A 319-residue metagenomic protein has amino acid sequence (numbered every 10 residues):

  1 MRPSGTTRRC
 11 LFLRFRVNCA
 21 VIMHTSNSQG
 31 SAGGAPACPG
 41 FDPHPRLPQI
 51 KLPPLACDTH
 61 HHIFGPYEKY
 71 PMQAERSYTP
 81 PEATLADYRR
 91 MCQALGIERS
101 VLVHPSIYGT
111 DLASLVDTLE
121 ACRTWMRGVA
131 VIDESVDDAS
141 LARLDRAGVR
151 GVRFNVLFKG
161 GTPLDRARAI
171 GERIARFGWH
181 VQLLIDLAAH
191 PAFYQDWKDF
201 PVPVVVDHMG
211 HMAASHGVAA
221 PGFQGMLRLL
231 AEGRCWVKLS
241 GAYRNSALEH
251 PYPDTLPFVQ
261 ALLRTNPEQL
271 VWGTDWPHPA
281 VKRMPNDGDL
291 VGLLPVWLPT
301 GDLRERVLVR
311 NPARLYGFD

Functional and structural regions predicted by a protein language model:
H24-L55, P81-R99, N266-Q269, K282-D319: Mid-to-C-terminal alpha-helical segments outside catalytic/metal-binding sites
S31-F41, Y108-A189, Q195, W236-N245: Active-site gating/metal-coordination segments in enzymes
G34-A35, P163-W272: Catalytic pocket-lining loop regions of alpha/beta-barrel enzymes, especially the amidohydrolase/enolase/GH5 lineages
C57-H61, S100-V103, R127-A130, V152-F154 (+4 more regions): Hydrophobic faces of well-ordered beta-strands that scaffold small-molecule active sites in alpha/beta enzyme cores
H60, L115, I174, V237 (+3 more regions): Conserved, mostly hydrophobic/aromatic
Q73-C122: Alpha-helical scaffold segments that flank or form the walls of functional sites
A83-Y88, S135-L144, G222: Short, acidic/polar
